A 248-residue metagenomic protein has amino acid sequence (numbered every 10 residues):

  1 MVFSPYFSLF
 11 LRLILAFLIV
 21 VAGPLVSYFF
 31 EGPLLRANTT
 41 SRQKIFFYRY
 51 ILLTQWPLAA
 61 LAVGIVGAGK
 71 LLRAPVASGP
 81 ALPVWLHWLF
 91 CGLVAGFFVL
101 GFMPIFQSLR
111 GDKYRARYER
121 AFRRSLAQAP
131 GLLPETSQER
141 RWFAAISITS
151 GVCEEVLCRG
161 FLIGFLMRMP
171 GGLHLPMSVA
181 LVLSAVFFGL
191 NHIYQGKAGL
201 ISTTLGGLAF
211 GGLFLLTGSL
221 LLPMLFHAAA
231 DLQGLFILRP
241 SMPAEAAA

Functional and structural regions predicted by a protein language model:
M1-W88, V179, F236-A248: N-terminal, membrane-interfacial amphipathic/helix-forming hydrophobic leader that caps and precedes the first
F17-A22, A127-A248: Transmembrane helix-loop-helix hairpins at the membrane interface of multi-pass integral membrane proteins
V20, L53-T54, L100-G101, S219-L220: Hydrophobic alpha-helical transmembrane segments of integral membrane proteins, especially lipid-exposed positions
P24, Y28, L100, P104 (+2 more regions): Transmembrane alpha-helical segments of multi-pass membrane transport proteins and ion-pumping complexes
S27, G101-S108, Q233-L238: Membrane-water interface at the C-terminal end of transmembrane alpha helices
L58-A62, F97, D231: Helical transmembrane-bundle signal
G67-S150, M167-L173, A244-A248: Juxtamembrane helix-loop-helix connectors linking adjacent transmembrane helices in multi-pass membrane enzymes
